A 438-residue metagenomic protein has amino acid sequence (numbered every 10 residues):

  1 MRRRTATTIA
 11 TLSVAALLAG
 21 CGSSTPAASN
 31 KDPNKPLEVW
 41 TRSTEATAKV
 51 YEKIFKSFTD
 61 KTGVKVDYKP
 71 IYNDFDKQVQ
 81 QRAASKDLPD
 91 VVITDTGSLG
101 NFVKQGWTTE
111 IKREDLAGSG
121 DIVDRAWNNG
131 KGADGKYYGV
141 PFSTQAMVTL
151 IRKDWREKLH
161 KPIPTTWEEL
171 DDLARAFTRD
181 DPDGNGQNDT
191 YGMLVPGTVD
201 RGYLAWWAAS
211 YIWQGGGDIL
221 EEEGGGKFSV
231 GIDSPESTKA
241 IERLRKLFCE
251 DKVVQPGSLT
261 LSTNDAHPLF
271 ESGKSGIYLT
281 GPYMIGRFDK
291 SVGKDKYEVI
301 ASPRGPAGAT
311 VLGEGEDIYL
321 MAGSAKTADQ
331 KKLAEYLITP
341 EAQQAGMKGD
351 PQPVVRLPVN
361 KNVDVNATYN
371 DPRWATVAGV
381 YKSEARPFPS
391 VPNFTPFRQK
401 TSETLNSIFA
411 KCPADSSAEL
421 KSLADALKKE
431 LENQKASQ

Functional and structural regions predicted by a protein language model:
M1-E38, D60, D425-Q438: Short, low-complexity disordered leader/linker segments with a strong preference for bacterial N-terminal type II
D32-T44, V64-K69, D90-V91, Y138 (+1 more regions): Short, well-ordered beta-strand elements
I54-V123, D154-T165, P268-L269, G276-I277 (+3 more regions): Extracytoplasmic "Venus flytrap"/periplasmic binding protein-like
T96-M147, G186-D189, L204-W207, Y211-Q214 (+3 more regions): Hinge/lid segment of periplasmic solute-binding proteins
Y138-F142, M147, D171-S229: Extracytoplasmic/periplasmic solute-binding protein
E157, Y381-Q438: Conserved C-terminal helix/tail region of periplasmic/extracytoplasmic solute-binding proteins
A174, G225-S258: Glycine-centered hinge/linker elements that transmit conformational signals in sensory and ligand-binding systems
P282-K294, G305-E403, Q438: C-terminal lobe and pocket-closing loops of periplasmic/extracytoplasmic Venus-flytrap solute-binding proteins
